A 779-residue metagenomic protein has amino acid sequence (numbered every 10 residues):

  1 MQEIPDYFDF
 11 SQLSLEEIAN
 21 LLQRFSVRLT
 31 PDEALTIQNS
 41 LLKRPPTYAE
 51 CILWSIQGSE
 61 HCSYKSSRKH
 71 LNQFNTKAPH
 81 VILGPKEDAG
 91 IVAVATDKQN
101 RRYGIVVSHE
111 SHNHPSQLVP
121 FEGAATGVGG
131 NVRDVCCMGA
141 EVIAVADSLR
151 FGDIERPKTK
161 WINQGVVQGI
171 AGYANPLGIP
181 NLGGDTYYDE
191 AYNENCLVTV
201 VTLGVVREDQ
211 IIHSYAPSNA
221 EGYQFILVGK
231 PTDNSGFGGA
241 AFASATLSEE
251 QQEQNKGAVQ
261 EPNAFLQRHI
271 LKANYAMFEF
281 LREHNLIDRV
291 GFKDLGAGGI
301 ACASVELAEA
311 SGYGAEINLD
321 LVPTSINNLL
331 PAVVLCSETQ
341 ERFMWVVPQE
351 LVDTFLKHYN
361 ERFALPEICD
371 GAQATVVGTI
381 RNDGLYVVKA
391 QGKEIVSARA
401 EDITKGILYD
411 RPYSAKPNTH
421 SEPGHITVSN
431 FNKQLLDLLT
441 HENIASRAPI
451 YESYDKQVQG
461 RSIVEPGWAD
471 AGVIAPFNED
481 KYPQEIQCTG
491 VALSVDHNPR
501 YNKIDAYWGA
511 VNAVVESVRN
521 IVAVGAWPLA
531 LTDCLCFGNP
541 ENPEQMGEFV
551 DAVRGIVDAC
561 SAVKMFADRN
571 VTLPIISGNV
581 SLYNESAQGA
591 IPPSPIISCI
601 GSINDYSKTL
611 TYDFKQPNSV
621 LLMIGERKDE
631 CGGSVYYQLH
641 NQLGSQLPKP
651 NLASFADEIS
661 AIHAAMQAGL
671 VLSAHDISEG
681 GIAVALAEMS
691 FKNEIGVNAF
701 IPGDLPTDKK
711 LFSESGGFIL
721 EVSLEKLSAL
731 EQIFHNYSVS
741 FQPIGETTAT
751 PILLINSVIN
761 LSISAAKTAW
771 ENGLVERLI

Functional and structural regions predicted by a protein language model:
M1-I779: Glycine/proline-enriched, intrinsically flexible loops and inter-domain linkers
